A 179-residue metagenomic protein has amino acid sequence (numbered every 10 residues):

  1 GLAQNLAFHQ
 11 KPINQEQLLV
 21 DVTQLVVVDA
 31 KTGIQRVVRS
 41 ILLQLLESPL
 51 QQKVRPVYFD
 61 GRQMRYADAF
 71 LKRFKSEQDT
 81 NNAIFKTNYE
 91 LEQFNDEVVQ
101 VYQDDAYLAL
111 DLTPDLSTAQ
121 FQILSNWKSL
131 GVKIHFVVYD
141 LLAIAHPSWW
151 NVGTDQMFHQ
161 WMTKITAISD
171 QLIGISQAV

Functional and structural regions predicted by a protein language model:
G1-V179: Carbohydrate transferase catalytic cores enriched for Leloir-type hexosyltransferases
